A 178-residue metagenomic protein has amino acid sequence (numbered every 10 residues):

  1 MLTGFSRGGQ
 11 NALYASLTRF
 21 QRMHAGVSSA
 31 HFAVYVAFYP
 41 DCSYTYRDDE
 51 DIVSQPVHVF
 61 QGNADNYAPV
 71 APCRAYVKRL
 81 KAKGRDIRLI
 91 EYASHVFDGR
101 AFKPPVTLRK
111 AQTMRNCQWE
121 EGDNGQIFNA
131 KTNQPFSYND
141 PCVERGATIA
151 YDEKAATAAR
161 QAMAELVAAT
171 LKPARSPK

Functional and structural regions predicted by a protein language model:
M1-V53, N66-Y67, A71: Primarily recognizes the serine-hydrolase "nucleophile elbow" in alpha/beta-hydrolase and SGNH/GDSL folds
S16-Q21, K81-A82, A168-K172: Sec-exported extracytoplasmic/periplasmic mature domains
H31-V34, S54-V57, K83-R88: Loop/turn elements at helix/coil->beta-strand transitions in domains of secreted/extracellular proteins
V59-Q61: Short beta-strand/loop motif that positions the catalytic acidic residue of the alpha/beta-hydrolase fold
N63-D65, A93-S94: Acidic beta-to-alpha connecting loop that harbors the catalytic carboxylate
P69-R79: Short alpha-helix in the alpha/beta-hydrolase fold that links the catalytic acid
D86-K178: C-terminal catalytic histidine-bearing segment of alpha/beta-hydrolase fold enzymes
